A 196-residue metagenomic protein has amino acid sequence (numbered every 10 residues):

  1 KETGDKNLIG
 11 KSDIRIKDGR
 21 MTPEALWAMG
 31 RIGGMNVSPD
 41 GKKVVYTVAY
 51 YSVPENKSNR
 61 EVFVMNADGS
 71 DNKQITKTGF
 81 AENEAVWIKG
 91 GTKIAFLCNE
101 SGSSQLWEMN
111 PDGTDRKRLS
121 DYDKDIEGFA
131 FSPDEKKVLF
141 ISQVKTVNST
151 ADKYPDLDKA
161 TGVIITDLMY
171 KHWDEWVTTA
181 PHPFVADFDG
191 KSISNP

Functional and structural regions predicted by a protein language model:
E2-G10, R60, Q143-F188: Predominantly five- to eight-bladed beta-propeller fold
L8-R31, K57, M65-A81, C98 (+3 more regions): Multi-bladed beta-propeller domains
E24-R60: Beta-strand-rich domains and repeat architectures in extracellular enzymes and scaffolds, especially beta-propellers
G41-V45, G91-A95, V138-L139: Hydrophobic beta-strand positions that form the internal "hydrophobic ladder" of WD40/Gbeta-like beta-propeller blades
Y50-P54, E100-S103, K145-N148: Short glycine/acidic-enriched loop and turn motifs that connect beta-strands
Y51-K57, L97-N99, K171-V177: Short consensus segments that form the blades of beta-propeller domains, in both extracellular/periplasmic
